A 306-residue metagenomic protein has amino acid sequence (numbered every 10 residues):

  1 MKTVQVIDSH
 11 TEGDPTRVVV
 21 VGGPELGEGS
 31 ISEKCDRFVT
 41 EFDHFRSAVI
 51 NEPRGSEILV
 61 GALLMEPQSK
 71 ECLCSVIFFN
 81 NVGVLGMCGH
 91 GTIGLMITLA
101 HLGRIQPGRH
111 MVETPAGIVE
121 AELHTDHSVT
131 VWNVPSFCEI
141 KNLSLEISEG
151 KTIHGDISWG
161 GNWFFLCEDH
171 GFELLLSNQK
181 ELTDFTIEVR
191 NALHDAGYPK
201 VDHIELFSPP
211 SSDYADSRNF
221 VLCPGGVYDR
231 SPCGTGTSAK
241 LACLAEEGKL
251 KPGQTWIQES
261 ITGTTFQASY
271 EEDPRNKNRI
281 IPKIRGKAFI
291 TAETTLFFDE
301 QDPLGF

Functional and structural regions predicted by a protein language model:
M1-S158, F165-F306: A glycine-rich beta-to-alpha transition motif near the start of alpha/beta enzyme domains, typified by
